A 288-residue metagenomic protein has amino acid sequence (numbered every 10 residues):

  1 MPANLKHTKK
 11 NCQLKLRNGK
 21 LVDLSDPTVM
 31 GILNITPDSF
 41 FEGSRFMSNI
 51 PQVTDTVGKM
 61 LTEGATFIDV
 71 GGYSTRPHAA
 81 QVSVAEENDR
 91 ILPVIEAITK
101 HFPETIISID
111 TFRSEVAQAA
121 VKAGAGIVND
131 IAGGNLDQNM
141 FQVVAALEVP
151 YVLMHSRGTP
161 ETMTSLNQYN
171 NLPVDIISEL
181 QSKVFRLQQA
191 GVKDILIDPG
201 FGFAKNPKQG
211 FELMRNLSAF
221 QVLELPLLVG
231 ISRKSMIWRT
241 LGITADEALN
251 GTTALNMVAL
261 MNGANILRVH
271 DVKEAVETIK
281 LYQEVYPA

Functional and structural regions predicted by a protein language model:
H7-K10, L14-N18, L24, F40-T56 (+5 more regions): Active-site-adjacent loop and "lid" segments of alpha/beta metabolic enzymes
M30, A65, I106, G126 (+1 more regions): Hydrophobic "anchor" residues on beta-strands that sit immediately upstream of conserved functional sites
T36, I68-G72, L153-H155, L196-G200: Short beta-strands and strand-loop turn motifs
D55-G71, N262-G263: Catalytic domains of carbohydrate-active enzymes, especially glycoside hydrolases
M60, I68, V128, I195 (+1 more regions): Hydrophobic residues within beta-strands of alpha/beta enzymes
